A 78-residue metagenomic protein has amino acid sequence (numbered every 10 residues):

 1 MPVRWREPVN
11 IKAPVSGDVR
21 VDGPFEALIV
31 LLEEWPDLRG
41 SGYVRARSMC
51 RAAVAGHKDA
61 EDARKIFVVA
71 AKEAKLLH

Functional and structural regions predicted by a protein language model:
M1-I11: Short, charged/polar N-terminal "headpieces" of proteins
M1-V3, V30, V68: Short, functionally important structural connectors and interaction interfaces within domains
V9-N10, E33, A55: A short linear-motif detector with a strong N-terminal bias
V9-N10, V19, I66: Generic preference for hydrophobic/aromatic residues in regular secondary structure cores
A13-V15, A71: Generic secondary-structure microfeatures
V15-A46: A short, structured beta-strand/loop element
R51-H78: Short, compact, well-ordered microdomains
